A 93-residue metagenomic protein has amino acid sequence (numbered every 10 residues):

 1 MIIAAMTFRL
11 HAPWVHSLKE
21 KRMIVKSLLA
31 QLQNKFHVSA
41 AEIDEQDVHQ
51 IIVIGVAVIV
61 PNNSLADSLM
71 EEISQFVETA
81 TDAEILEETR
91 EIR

Functional and structural regions predicted by a protein language model:
I3, A41-N62, E91: Short, charge-patterned binding micro-sites
A4-P13, L18: Short glycine-/aliphatic-rich beta-strand segments at the starts of folded cytosolic domains
K21: C-terminal binding/interaction regions
V38-I43, E84-E88: A short linear hydrophobic-aromatic micro-motif
V58-R93: C-terminal structural segments of small proteins and small subunits
